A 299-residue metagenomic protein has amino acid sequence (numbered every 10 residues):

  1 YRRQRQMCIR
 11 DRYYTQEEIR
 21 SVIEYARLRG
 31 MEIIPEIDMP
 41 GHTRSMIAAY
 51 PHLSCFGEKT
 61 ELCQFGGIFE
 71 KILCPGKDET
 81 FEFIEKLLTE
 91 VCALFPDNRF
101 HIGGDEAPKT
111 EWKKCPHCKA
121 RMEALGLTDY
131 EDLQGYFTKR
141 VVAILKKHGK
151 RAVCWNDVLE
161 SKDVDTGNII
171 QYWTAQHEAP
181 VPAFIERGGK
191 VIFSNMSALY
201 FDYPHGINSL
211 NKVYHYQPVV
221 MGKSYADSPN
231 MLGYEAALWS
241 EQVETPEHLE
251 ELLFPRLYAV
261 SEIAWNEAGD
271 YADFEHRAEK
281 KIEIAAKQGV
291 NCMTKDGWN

Functional and structural regions predicted by a protein language model:
Y1-I9: Single conserved hydrophobic/aromatic residue that forms the stacking wall/gate of nucleotide- or nucleobase-binding
R20-I23, R27, K146, I185-E186: Anion (oxyanion) recognition and catalysis
V22, I33, V141: Aromatic/hydrophobic pocket-lining residues that form π-stacking "cages" and hydrophobic walls in ligand
I23, I37, T80, I84: Phosphate/diphosphate-binding loops
R27-P51, E58, G189-I192: Glycine-rich, aromatic-flanked loop segments that form ligand/cofactor-binding clefts across common enzyme folds
P35-M39, G104, N156, N195: Glycine-rich, histidine-containing beta strand-loop boundary motifs that form or position
M46-H52, F56, E61-N168, T174-G188: Active-site neighborhood of glycoside hydrolase catalytic domains
R151-N168, T174-N299: Flexible, acidic glycine-rich loops studded with aromatic residues
